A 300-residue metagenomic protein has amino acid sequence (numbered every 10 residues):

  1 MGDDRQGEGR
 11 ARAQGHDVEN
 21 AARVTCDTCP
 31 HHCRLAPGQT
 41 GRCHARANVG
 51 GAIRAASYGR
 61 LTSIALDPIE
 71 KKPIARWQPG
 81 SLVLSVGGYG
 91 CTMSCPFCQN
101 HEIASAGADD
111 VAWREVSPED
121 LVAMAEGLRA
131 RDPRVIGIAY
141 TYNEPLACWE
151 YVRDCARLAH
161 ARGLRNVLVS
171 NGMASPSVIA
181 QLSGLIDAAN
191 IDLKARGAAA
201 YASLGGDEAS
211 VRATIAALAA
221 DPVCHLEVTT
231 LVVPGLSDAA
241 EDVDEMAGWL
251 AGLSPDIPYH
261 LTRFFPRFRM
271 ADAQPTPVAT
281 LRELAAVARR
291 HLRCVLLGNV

Functional and structural regions predicted by a protein language model:
G2-G41, G235-V300: Auxiliary Fe-S-binding modules of radical SAM enzymes
G2-G88, H101-S105, L128: N-terminal [4Fe-4S]-dependent radical SAM core
D27, Y89, M93-P96, R157 (+1 more regions): Core alpha-helical elements of the protein kinase catalytic domain, predominantly the helix directly N-terminal
H31-R34, N48, P96, N100 (+5 more regions): Generic secondary-structure signature for well-ordered alpha-helical cores
E70-V83, M93, A147-R153, R157: Short flanking/linker segments adjacent to small metal-binding domains or redox-active Cys/His motifs
V83-S85, Y89, M93-L128: Glycine-rich active-site/cofactor-binding loop and its immediate structural neighborhood
G87, Q99, A139-T141, H260 (+1 more regions): Conserved Rossmann-like nucleotide-binding pocket used by diverse enzymes that bind dinucleotide cofactors
P118-Q274: Conserved AdoMet/S-adenosylmethionine-binding subsite of the radical SAM
